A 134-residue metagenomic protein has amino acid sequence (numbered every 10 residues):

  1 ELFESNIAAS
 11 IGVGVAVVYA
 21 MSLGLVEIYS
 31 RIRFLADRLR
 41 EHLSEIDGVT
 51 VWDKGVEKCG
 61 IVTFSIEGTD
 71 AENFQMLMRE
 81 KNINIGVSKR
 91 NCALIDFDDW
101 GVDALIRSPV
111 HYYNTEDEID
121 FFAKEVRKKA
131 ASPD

Functional and structural regions predicted by a protein language model:
E1-D134: Pyridoxal 5′-phosphate
